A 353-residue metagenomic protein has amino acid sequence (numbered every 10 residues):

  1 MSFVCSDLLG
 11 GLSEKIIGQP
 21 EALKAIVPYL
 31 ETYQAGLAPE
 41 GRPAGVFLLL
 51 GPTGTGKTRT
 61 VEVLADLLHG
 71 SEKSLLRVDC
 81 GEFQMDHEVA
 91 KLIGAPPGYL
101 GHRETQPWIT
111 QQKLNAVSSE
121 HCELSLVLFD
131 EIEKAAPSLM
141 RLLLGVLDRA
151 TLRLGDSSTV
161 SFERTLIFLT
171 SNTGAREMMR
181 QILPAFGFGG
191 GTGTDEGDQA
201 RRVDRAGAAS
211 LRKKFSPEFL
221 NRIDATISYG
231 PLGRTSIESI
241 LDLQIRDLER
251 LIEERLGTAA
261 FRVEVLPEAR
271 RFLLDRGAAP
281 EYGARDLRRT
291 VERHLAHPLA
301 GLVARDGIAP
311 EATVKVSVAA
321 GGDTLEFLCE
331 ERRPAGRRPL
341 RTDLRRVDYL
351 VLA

Functional and structural regions predicted by a protein language model:
M1-A353: AAA+ P-loop NTPase nucleotide-binding core of proteostasis motors
